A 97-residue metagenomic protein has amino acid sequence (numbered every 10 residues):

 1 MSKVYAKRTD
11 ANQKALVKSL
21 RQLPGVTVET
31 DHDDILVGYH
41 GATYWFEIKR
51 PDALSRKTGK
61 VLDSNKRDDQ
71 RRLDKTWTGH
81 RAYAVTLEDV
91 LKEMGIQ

Functional and structural regions predicted by a protein language model:
M1-Q97: Catalytic phosphate/metal-binding cores of nucleic-acid and nucleotide-processing enzymes, i.e., regions that mediate
